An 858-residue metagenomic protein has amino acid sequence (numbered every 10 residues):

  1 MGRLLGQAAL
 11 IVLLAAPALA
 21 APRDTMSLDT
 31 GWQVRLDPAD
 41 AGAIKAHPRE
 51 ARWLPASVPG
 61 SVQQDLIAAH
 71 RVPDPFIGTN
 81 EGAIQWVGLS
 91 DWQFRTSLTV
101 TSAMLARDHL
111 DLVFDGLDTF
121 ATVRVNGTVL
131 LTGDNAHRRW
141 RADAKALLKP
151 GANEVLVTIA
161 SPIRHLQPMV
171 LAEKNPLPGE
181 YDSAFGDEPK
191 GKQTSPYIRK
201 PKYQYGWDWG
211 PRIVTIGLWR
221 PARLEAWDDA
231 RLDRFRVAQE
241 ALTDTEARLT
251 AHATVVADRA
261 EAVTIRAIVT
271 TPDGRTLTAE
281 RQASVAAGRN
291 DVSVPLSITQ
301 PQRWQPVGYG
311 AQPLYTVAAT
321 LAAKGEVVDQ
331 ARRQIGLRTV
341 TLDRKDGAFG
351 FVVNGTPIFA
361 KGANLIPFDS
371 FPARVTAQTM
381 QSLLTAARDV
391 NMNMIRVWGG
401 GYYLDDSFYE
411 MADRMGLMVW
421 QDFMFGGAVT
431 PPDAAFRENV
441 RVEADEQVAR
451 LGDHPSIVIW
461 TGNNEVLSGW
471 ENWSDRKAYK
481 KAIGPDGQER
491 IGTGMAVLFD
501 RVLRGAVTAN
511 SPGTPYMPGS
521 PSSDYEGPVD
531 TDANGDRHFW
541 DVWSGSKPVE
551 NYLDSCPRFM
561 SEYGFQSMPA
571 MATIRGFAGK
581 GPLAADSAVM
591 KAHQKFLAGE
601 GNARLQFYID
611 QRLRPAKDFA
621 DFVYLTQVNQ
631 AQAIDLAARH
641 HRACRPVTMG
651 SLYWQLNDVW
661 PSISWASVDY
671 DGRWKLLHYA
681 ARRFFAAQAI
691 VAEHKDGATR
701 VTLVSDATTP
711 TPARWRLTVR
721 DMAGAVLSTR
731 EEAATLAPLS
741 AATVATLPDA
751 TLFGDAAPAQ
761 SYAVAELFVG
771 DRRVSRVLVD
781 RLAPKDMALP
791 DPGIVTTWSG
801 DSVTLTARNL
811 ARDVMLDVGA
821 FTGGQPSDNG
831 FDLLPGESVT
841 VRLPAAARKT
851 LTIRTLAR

Functional and structural regions predicted by a protein language model:
A21-V113, K192-P221, E225-A230, K345 (+4 more regions): Extended carbohydrate-recognition surfaces in non-catalytic/accessory domains of CAZymes and lectin-like proteins
R35-A39, A69, L89-R231, M394 (+3 more regions): Accessory beta-strand-rich segments of carbohydrate-active enzymes
D65-V100, M104-F114, D118-N126, L131-D134 (+7 more regions): Active-site-adjacent substrate/metal-binding segments within catalytic domains of carbohydrate-active enzymes
M104-D108, L148-A152, H165-L166, T299-L314 (+2 more regions): Short glycine/proline/serine/threonine-rich loop/turn segments at secondary-structure transition edges
A146-E154, H252-R344: Extended acidic/polar, glycine-enriched regions that form or flank non-catalytic beta-rich accessory modules
A160-Q167, A322-V328, F768-S775: Short acidic/polar inter-strand loop motif in beta-rich domains
A253, D586-D828, L833-P844, R848-T850: Carbohydrate-binding surfaces of carbohydrate-active enzymes
M394-R414, M418-A592, N629, A633 (+3 more regions): Substrate-binding/catalytic cleft of secreted carbohydrate-active enzymes, primarily glycoside hydrolases
